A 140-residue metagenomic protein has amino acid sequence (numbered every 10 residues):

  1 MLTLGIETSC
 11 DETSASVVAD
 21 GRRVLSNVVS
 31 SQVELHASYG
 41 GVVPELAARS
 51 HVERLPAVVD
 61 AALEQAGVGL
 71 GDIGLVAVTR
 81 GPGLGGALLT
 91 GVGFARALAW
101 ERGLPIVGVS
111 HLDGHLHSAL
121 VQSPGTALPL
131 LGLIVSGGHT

Functional and structural regions predicted by a protein language model:
M1-T140: Short acidic/glycine-rich loops and adjacent helix/strand connectors that line catalytic pockets where negatively
